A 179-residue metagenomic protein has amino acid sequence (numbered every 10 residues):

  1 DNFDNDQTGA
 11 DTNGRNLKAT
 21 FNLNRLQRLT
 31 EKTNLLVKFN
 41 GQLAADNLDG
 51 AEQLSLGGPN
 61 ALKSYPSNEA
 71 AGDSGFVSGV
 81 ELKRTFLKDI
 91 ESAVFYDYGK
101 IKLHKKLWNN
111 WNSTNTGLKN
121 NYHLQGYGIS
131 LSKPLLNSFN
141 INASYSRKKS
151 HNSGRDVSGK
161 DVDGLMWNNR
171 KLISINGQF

Functional and structural regions predicted by a protein language model:
D1-D89, V94-T114: C-terminal outer-membrane beta-barrel translocator/porin domains of Gram-negative envelope proteins and their
Q7, T12, F39, S55-L56 (+4 more regions): Intrinsically disordered, low-complexity segments enriched in small/polar residues
R15-A19, G72-S78, N121-Y127, L165-K171: Residues that define the transmembrane beta-barrel architecture of outer-membrane proteins
E31-L35, K88-S92, K133-A143, S150: Repeated loop/turn-to-beta-strand initiation elements of outer-membrane beta-barrel proteins
W111, G159-V162: Short glycine-enriched, charge-decorated loop/helix-capping segments at active-site entrances that position
W111-I141, K149: C-terminal structured "cap/appendage" subdomains that terminate the fold
L131-N140, Y145, D163-F179: Outer-membrane beta-barrel "beta-signal"
S146-S158: Outer-membrane beta-barrel translocator/channel fold
